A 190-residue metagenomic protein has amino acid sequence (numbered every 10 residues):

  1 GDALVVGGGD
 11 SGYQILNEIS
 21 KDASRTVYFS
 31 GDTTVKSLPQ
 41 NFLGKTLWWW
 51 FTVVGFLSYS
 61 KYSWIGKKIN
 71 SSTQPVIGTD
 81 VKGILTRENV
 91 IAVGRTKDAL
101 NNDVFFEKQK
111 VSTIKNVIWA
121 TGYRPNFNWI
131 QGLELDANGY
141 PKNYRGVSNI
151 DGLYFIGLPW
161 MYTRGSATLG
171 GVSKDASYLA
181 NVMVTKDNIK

Functional and structural regions predicted by a protein language model:
G1-K190: Flavin (primarily FAD) cofactor-binding/catalytic cores of flavoenzymes
